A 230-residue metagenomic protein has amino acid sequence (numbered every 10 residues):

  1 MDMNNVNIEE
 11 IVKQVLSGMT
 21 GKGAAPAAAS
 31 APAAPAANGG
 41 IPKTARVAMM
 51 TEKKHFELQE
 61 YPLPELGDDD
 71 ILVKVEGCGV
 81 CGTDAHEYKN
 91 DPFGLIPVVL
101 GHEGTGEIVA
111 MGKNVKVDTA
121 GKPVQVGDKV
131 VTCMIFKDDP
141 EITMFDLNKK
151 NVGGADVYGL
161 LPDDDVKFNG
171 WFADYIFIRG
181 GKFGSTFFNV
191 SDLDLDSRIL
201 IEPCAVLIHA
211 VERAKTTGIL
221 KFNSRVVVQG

Functional and structural regions predicted by a protein language model:
M1-V6: Intrinsically disordered, low-complexity regulatory segments in eukaryotic proteins
E9-T105, D174-I176: Short N-terminal strand-loop motif that marks the start of NAD(P)H/FAD-dependent oxidoreductase cofactor-binding domains
G40-P42, P123, F222: Immediate post-signal peptide segment of exported/extracytoplasmic ligand-binding proteins
H55, G79-C81, N114, F136-K137 (+1 more regions): Active-site/binding-pocket entry motifs
H55-L58, K129, G184-N189: Short, well-ordered strand-loop elements centered on a beta-strand within folded domains, enriched for acidic residues
P62-C78, D91-M144, N189-V190: Glycine-rich beta-strand-centered segment in the early N-terminal region that forms part of a ligand/cofactor-binding
D118, K137-R225: NAD(P)H dinucleotide-binding glycine-rich loop of Rossmann-like/cofactor-binding domains, especially the beta1-alpha1
V227-G230: Conserved N-terminal Rossmann-fold NAD(P)-binding element of oxidoreductases
